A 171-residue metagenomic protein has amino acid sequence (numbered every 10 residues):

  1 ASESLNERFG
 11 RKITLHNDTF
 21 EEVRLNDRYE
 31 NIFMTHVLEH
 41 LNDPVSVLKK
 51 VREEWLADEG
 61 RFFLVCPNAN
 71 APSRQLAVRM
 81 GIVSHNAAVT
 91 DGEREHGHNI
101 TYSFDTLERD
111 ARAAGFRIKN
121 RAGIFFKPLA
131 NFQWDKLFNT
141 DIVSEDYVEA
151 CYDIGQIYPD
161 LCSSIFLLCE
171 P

Functional and structural regions predicted by a protein language model:
A1-S4, R8-F9, N17-E21, N42-E54 (+1 more regions): S-adenosyl-L-methionine-dependent methyltransferase catalytic module, highlighting the catalytic core
E22-D27: Short conserved loop adjoining the S-adenosyl-L-methionine
E30: Conserved acidic residues
F33: A conserved beta-strand element that flanks and buttresses the S-adenosyl-L-methionine
H36-H40: A short His-aromatic
